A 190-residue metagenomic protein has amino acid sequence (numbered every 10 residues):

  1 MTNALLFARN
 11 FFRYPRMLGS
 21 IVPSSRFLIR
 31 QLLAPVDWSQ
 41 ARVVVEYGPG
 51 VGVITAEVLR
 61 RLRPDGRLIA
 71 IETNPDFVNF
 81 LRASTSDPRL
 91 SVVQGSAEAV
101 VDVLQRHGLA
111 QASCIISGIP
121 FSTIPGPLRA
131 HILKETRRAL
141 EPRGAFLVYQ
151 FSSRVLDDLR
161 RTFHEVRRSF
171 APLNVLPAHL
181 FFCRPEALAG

Functional and structural regions predicted by a protein language model:
N3-S39: Class I SAM-dependent methyltransferase Rossmann-like catalytic core, especially the SAM/SAH-binding loop
A41-G50: Conserved class I S-adenosyl-L-methionine
V51-P64: Conserved SAM-binding loop of SAM-dependent methyltransferases across substrates and taxa, primarily the Class I
R67-E72: Conserved SAM-binding motif I beta-strand of class I
F77-L109: S-adenosyl-L-methionine
A130-P142: A short glycine-rich, Lys/Arg-flanked "PGG" loop and its adjoining helix->strand segment in the class I
P142-Q150: Conserved beta-strand signature within the Rossmann-like core of class I S-adenosyl-L-methionine
P172-G190: Core SAM-dependent methyltransferase catalytic element
